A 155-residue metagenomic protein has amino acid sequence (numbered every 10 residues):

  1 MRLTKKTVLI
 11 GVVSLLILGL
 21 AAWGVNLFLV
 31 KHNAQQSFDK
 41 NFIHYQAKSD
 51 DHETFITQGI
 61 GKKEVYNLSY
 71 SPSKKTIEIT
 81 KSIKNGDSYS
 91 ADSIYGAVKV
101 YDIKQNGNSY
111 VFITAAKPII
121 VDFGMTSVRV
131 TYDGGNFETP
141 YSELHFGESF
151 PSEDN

Functional and structural regions predicted by a protein language model:
M1-K5: Short, Lys/Arg-rich N-terminal segment immediately upstream of the first membrane anchor
I10-W23: Hydrophobic membrane-insertion alpha-helices, especially the h-region of bacterial N-terminal signal peptides
V30-G61: Tryptophan-anchored aromatic micro-motifs
I43-K48, K75-I77, V128-V130: Short polybasic amphipathic segments
I56-T76: Short, flexible N-terminal segments of the mature chain
Y70-M125: Contiguous, well-ordered beta-strand patches that form the walls/edges of small beta-barrel/beta-sandwich domains
K104-N155: Beta-sheet ligand-binding and adhesion/scaffold domains
